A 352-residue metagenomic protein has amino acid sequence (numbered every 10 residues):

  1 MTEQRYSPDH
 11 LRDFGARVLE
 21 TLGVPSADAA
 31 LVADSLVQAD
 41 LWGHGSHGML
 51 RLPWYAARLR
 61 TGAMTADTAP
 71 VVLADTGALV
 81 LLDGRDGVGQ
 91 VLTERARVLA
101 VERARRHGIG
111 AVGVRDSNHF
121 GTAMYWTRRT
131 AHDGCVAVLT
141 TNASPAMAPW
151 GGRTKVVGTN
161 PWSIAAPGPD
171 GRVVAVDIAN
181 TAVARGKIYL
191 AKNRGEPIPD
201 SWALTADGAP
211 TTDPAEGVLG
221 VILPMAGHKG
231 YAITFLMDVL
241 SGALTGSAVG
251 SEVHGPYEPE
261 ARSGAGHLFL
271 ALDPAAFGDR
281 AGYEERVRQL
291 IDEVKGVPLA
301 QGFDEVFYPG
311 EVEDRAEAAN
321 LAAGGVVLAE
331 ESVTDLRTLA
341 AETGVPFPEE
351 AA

Functional and structural regions predicted by a protein language model:
M1-S7, D13-V32, V37, G45-A66 (+3 more regions): Acidic, glycine/proline-rich low-complexity segments that act as flexible tails and inter-domain linkers
T2-L11, T21, V249-A352: Catalytic-core signal marking the mid-to-C-terminal active-site face
V32, L36, T130, I164 (+2 more regions): Buried hydrophobic positions in well-ordered alpha/beta secondary-structure cores of metabolic enzymes
H47-V101: Active-site cofactor/substrate anionic-group-binding motifs, chiefly glycine- and Lys/Arg-rich phosphate-binding loops
V80-P169: A generic, well-ordered mixed alpha/beta core segment in the N-terminal half of proteins
C135-A146, G242-P256: Glycine-rich phosphate/pyrophosphate-binding loops and their adjacent beta-strand/loop elements at enzyme active sites
M147-A215: Phosphate/diphosphate-binding glycine-rich loops and adjacent basic-rich segments that engage nucleotide
R185-G246, G250, Y257-E260: Small-residue-enriched flexible segments
